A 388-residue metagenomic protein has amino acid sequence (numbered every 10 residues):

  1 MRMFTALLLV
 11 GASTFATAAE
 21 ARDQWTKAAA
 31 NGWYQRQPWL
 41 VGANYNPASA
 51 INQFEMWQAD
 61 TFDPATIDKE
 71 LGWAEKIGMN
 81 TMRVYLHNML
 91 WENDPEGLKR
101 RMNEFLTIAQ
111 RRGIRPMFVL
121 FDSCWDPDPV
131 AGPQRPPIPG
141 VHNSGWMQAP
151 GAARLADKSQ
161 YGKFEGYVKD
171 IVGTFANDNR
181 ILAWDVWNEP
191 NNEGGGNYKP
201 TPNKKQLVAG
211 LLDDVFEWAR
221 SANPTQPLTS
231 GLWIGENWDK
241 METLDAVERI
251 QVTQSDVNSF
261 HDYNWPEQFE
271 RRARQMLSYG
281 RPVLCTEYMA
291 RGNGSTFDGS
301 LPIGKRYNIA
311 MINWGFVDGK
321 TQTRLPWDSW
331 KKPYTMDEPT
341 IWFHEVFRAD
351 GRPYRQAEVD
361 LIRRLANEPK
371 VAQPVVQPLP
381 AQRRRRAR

Functional and structural regions predicted by a protein language model:
M1-L8: Sec-dependent signal peptide recognition, specifically the positively charged N-region followed immediately by
G11-A18: N-terminal signal peptide c-region/cleavage motif recognized by signal peptidases
R22-V257, H261-E270, Y279, Y288-T296 (+5 more regions): Active-site mouth of glycoside hydrolases
N313-G315: Replace "adjacent to P-loop NTPase cores in ATP/GTP-dependent enzymes" with "adjacent to NTP-binding cores
A349-V376: Metal-dependent phosphoesterase/phosphodiesterase active-site architecture
Q373-R388: Compositionally biased, proline/threonine/alanine/serine-rich low-complexity intrinsically disordered stretches
